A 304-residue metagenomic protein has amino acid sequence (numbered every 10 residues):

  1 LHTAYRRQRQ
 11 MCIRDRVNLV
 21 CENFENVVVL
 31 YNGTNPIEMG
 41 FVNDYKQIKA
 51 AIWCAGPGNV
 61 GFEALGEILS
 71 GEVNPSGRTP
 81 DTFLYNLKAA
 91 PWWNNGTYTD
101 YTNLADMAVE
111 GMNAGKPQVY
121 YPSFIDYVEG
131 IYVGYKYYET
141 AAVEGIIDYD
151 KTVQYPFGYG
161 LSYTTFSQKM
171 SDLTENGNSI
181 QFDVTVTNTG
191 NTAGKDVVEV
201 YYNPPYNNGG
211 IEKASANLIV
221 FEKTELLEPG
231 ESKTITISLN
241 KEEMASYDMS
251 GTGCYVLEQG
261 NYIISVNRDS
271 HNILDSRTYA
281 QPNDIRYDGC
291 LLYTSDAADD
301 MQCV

Functional and structural regions predicted by a protein language model:
L1, F221-E222, T252: A structural connector/turn signal
L1-R9, I13, Y293-C303: Single conserved hydrophobic/aromatic residue that forms the stacking wall/gate of nucleotide- or nucleobase-binding
R6-Q10, R14-K46: Hydrophobic helix-and-loop "lid/oligomerization" segment in the mid-to-C-terminal part of catalytic domains
N32, I37-K195, C254-D269, T278-S295: Secreted, periplasmic, or luminal enzymes acting at the cell surface/secretory milieu
N188-G190, P204-Y206, K241-E243, R268-S270: Beta-strand elements of well-folded, non-transmembrane domains
T192-N208: Short acidic, flexible loop segments centered on an aromatic residue
G210-Y247: Intrinsically disordered, low-complexity Pro/Gly/Ser/Thr-rich segments with frequent PxxP/GP/PP motifs and embedded
